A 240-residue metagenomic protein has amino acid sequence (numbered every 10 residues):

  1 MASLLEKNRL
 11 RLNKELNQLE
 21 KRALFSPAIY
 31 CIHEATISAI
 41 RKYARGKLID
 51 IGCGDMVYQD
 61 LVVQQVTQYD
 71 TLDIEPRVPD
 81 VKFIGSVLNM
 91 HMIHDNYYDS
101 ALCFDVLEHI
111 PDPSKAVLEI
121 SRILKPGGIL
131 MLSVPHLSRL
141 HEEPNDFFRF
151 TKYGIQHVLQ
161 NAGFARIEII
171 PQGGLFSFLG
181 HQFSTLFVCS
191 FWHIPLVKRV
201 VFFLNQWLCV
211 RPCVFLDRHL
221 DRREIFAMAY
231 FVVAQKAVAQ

Functional and structural regions predicted by a protein language model:
M1-N96, S100, F104, I225-Y230 (+1 more regions): Conserved N-terminal segment of class I S-adenosyl-L-methionine
L10-K14, Q18, R22, S26 (+2 more regions): S-adenosyl-L-methionine-dependent methyltransferase catalytic module, highlighting the catalytic core
V63, P111, K125: Short conserved AdoMet
A101, G127-G128: Short coil-to-beta-strand
D105-H109: A short His-aromatic
